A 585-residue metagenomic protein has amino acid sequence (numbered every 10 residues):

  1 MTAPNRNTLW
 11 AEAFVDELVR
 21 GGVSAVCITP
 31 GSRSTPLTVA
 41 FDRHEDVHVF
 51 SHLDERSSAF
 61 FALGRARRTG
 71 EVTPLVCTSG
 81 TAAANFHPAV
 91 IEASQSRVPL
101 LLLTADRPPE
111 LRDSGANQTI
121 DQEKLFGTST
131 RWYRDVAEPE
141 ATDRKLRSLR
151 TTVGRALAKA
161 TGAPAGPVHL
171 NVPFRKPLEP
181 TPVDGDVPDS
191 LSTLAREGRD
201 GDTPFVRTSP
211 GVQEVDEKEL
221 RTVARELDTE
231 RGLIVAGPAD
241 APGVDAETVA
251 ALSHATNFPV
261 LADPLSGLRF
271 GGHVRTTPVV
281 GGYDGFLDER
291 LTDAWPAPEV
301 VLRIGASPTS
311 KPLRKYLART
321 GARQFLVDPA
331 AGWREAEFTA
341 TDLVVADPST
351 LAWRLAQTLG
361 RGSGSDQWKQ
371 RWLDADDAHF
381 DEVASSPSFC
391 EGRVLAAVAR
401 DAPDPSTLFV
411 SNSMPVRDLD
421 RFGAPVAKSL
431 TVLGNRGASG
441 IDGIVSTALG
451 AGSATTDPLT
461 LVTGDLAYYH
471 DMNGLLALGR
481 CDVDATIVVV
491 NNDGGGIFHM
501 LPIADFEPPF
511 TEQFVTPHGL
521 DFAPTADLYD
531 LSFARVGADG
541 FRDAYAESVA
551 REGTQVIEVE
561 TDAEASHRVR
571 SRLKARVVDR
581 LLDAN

Functional and structural regions predicted by a protein language model:
T2-N5, V136, K315-V416, V536-R542 (+1 more regions): Phosphate/pyrophosphate-binding active-site segments
A11-V15, V19-G22, T29-R33, L37-A40 (+2 more regions): Active-site diphosphate/adenylate-binding microenvironment
A13-V23, R65-G70, S94, A158-P164 (+5 more regions): Glycine-rich phosphate/diphosphate-binding loops that line cofactor/substrate pockets in enzymes
S24-I28, H48-S51, R68-R107, A297-G305 (+2 more regions): A short, small-residue-rich loop immediately preceding and capping a beta-strand
A40, E92, P99, L103 (+3 more regions): Thiamine diphosphate
A105-T151, A156, D263-L373: Glycine-rich, acidic loop regions that bind phosphate or pyrophosphate groups
A165-V212, A546-N585: Glycine/aspartate-rich loop-and-adjacent alpha/beta segment that forms the canonical ThDP
K218, A236-F325, K428-D457, H470-N473 (+1 more regions): Glycine-rich, anion-gripping cofactor-binding loops and their flanking helix/strand elements in enzyme active sites
